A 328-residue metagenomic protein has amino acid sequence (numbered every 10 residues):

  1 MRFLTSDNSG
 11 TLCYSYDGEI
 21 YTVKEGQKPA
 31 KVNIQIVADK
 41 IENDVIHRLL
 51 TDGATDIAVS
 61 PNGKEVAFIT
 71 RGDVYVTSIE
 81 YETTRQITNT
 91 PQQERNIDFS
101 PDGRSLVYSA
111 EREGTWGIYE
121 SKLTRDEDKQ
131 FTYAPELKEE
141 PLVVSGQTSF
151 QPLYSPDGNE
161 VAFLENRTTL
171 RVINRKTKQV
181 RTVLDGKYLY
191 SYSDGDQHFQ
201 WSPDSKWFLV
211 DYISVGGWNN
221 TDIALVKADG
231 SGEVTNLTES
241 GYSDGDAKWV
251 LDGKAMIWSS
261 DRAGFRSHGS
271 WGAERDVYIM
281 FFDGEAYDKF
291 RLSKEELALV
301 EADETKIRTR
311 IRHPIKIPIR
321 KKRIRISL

Functional and structural regions predicted by a protein language model:
M1, G10-K31, V37-E42, L50 (+12 more regions): A flexible loop/linker signature enriched in serine peptidases of the S9 family
L4-T5, C13, A58, D98 (+3 more regions): Conserved beta-strand position repeated across blades of beta-propeller domains
D7-N8, P61-N62, P101-D102, P156-D157 (+2 more regions): Residue-level detector of Asp-centered blade-edge/turn motifs that repeat once per structural unit in beta-propeller
L49-A58, D196-Q200: Signature of short aromatic-glycine-proline-rich micro-motifs recurring in repeat-based ectodomains
D56-N62, K321-L328: Alpha-helix-centered segments that form part of catalytic cores
G103-V107: Walker A/P-loop phosphate-binding motif and the immediately C-terminal alpha-helix
E136-E139: Asp-box/WD-like beta-propeller blade repeats and closely related beta-sheet repeat scaffolds
